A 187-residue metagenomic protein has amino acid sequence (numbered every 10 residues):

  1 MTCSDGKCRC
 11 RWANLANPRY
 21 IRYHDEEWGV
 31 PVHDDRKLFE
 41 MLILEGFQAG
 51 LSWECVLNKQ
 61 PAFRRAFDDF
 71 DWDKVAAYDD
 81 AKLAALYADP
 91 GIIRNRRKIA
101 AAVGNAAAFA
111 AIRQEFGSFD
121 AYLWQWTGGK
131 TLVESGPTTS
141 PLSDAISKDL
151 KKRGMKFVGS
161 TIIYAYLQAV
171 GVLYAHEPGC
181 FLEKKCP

Functional and structural regions predicted by a protein language model:
M1-P187: HhH-family (HhH-GPD) DNA N-glycosylase catalytic core used in base-excision repair
